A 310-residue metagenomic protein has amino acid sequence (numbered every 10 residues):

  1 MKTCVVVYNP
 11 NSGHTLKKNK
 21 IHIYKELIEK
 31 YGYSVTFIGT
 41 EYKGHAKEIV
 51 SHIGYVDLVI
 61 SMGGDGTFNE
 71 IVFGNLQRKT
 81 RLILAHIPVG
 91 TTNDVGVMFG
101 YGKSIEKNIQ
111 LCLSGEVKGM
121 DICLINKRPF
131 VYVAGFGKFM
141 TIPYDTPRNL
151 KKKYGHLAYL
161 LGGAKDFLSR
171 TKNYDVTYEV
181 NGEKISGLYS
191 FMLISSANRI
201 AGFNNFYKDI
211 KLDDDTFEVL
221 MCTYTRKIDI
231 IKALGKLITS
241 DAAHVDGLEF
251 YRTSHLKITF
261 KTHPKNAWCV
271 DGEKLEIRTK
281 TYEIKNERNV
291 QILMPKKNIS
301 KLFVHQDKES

Functional and structural regions predicted by a protein language model:
M1-C4, L82, S254: Nucleotide donor/acceptor-binding cores
M1-M62, G74, K107, K308-S310: ATP/NTP phosphate-donor binding region
K17, V180, K211, M221-S310: ATP/nucleoside-binding phosphotransfer catalytic cores, i.e., glycine-rich phosphate-binding loops
K30-Y31, I38-T40, Q77-S190, I194: Catalytic core of DAGKc-family lipid kinases
T67-K79: Short Gly/Thr/Asp-enriched flexible loops that form oxyanion-binding sites at enzyme active sites
G135, L193-F206, K274: Glycine-rich phosphate/pyrophosphate-binding beta-alpha loops
L150-A158, K208-I228: Gly/Ser/Thr-rich active-site loops/lids in small-molecule metabolic enzymes that frequently grip phosphoryl groups
